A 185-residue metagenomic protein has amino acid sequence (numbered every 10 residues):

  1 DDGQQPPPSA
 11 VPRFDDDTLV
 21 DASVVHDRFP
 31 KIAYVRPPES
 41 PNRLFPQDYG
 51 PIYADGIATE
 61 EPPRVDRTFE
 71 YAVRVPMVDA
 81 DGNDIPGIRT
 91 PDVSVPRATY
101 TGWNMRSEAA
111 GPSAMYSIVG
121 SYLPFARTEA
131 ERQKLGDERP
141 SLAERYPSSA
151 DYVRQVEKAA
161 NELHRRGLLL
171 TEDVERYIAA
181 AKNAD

Functional and structural regions predicted by a protein language model:
D1-D185: C-terminal His-loop and adjacent cap/lid subdomain of alpha/beta-hydrolase
